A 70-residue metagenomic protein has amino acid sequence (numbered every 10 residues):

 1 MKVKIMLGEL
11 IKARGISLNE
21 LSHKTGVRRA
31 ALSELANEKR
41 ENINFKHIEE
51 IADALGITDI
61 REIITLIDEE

Functional and structural regions predicted by a protein language model:
M1-N19: A short, Lys/Arg-rich alpha-helix, primarily the initiator
I11, S22, A52: The alpha-helix within a helix-turn-helix
K12, N37, D68: Residue-level detection of the helix-turn-helix DNA-binding "recognition helix"
L18, R29, F45-I48: Helix-turn-helix DNA-binding elements, focusing on the entry/boundary residues of the two helices that contact DNA
V27-N42: Recognition helix of helix-turn-helix/homeodomain-like DNA-binding domains that insert into the DNA major groove
K39-D53: Short, basic-rich loop-to-helix N-cap that marks the start of a DNA-contacting helix
G56-E70: Short C-terminal boundary/hinge segments that cap the last helix of small helical domains
